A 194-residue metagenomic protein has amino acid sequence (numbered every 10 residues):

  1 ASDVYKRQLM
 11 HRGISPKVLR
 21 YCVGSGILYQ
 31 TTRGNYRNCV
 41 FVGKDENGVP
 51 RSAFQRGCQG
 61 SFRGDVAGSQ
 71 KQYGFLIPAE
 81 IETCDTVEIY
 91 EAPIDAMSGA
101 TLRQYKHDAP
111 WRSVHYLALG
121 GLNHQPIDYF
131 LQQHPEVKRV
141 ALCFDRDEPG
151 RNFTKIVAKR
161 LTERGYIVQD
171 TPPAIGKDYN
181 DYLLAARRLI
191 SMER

Functional and structural regions predicted by a protein language model:
A1-Y5: Short, small-residue-biased leader/transition segments that mark boundaries at the very start of proteins
K6, A96, A158: Short glycine-/small-residue-rich flexible loop motifs, especially phosphate/cofactor-binding loops
K6-G34: Electropositive nucleic-acid engagement tracts
Q8-R12, K44, L102, Y182: Generic structural signal for bulky hydrophobic/aromatic residues embedded in well-ordered secondary structure
S15-P16, G26, G68, H134 (+2 more regions): Helix N-terminus capping/helix-initiation residues
I27, G74-L76, D178-L183: Residue-level preference for alpha-helix termini and adjacent loops
Q30-Q133: Phosphate-handling DNA/RNA-contact segment within nucleic-acid enzymes
D85, T101-R194: TOPRIM fold recognition
